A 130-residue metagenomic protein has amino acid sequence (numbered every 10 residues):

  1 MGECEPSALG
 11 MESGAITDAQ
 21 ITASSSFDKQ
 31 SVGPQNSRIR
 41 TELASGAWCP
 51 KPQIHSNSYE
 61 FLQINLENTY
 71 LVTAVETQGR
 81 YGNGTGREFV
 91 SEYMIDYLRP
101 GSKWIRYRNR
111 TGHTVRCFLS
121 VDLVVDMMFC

Functional and structural regions predicted by a protein language model:
M1-E67, R80, T85-R87, R110-H113 (+1 more regions): Disordered, acidic Ser/Thr/Pro-rich linker "stalks" and the adjacent N-terminal cap of the next globular domain
T69, L98-S102: A short, structured loop/turn motif at beta-sheet edges
N83-M94, R99: Short coil-to-beta strand junction motifs in C2/discoidin
G101-N109: Surface-exposed loop/edge segments in extracytoplasmic proteins
H113-C130: Beta-sandwich interaction modules
